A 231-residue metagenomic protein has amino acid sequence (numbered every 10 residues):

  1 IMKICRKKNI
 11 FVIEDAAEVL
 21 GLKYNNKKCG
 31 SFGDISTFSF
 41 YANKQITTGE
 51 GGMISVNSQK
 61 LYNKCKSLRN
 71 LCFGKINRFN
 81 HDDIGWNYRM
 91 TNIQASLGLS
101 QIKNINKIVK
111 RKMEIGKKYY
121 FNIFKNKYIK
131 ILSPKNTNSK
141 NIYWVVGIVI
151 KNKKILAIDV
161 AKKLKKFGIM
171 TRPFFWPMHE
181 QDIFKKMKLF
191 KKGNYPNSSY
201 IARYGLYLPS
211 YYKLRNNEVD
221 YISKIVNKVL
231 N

Functional and structural regions predicted by a protein language model:
I1-N26, S58-K60: Catalytic PLP-binding core of fold-type I/II PLP enzymes
I4, K28-F32, I54, L189-K192: Short, hinge-like loop/turn segments at secondary-structure boundaries
K7, K23, Q59-N231: PLP-dependent aminotransferase class I/II
V12-E14, S36, T171, L208: Hydrophobic faces of well-ordered beta-strands that scaffold small-molecule active sites in alpha/beta enzyme cores
V12-E14, T48, V56, P173: Hydrophobic residues in well-ordered beta-strands that form the structural core
E14-T48, N77-D82: Conserved active-site segment immediately N-terminal to the catalytic lysine that forms the internal aldimine
S31-R69, N92: Active-site PLP attachment segment
